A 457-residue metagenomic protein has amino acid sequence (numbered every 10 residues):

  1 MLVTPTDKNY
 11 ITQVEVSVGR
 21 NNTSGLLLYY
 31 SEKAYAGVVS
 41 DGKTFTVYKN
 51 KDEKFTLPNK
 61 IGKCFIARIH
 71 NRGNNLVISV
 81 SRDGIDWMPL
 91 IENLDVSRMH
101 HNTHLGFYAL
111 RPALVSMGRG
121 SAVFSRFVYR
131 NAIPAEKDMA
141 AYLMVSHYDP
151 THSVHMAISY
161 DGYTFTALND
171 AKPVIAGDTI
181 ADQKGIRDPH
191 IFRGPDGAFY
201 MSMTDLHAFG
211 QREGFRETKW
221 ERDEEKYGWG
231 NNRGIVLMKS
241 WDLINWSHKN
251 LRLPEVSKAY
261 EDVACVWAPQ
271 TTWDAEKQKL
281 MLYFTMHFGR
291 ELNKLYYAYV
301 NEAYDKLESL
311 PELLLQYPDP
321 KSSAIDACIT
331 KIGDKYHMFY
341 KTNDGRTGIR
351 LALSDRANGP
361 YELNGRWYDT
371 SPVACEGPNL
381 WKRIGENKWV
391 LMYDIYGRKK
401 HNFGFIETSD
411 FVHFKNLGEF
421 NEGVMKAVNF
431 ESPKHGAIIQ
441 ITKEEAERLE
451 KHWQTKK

Functional and structural regions predicted by a protein language model:
M1-D138, I438, T455-K456: Extracellular glycan-recognition regions
F55-K60, P89-R111, I133-M139, S146-H147 (+8 more regions): Surface loop/turn signatures of beta-propeller and other carbohydrate-active proteins
I78-D83, S159, S240, A298-N301 (+3 more regions): Conserved Ser/Thr-centered positions that define the repeating blades of beta-propeller domains
D138-L143, G197-M201, K277-L282, K335-H337 (+2 more regions): Entry beta-strands of beta-propeller and related beta-repeat scaffolds
Y148, D205-H207, M286-F288, T342-D344 (+1 more regions): Residue-level signature of beta-propeller blades and closely related beta-rich strand-turn architectures in secreted
T151-A157, G210-R216, G230-V236, E291-Y297 (+2 more regions): Structural motif
D274, Y297, Y336, Y340 (+3 more regions): Active-site neighborhood of glycoside hydrolase catalytic domains
D344-L351, D355-Y361, Y368-G404: Loop/turn-rich, solvent-exposed surfaces of beta-rich toroidal or solenoidal domains
